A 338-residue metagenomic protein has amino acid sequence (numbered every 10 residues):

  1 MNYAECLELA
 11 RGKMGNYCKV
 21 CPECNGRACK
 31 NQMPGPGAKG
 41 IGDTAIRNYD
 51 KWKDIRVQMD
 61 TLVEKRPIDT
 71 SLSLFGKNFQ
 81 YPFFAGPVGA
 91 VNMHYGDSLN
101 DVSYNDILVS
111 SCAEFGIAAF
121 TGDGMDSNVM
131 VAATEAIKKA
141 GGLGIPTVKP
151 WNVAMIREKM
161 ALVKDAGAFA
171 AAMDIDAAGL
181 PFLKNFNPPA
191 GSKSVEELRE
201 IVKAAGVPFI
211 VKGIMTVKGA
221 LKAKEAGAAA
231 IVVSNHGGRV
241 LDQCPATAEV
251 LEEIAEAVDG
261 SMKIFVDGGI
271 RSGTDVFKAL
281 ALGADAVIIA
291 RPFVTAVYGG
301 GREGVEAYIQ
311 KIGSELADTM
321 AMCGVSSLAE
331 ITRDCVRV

Functional and structural regions predicted by a protein language model:
N2-Q80, I331: An N-cap/entry alpha-helix motif that binds or orients negatively charged groups
G37-I41, A45, D101, N105 (+6 more regions): Generic structural signal for well-ordered, non-membrane alpha-helical segments in soluble metabolic enzymes
T44-M130: N-terminal functional module of multi-domain proteins
Y95, F120-G122, G144-W151, L183-P189: Flexible, glycine/proline-enriched loop segments at strand-loop-helix junctions that form or flank small-ligand binding
V109-S110, K139, W151-V266, G273-V297 (+1 more regions): Alpha/beta enzyme core
A118, V129-M155: Long, hydrophobic, well-ordered secondary-structure blocks that form the structural core and pocket-lining surfaces
A286, V294-V297, G301-I312: C-terminal structured "cap/appendage" subdomains that terminate the fold
S314-V338: Charged C-terminal helix
